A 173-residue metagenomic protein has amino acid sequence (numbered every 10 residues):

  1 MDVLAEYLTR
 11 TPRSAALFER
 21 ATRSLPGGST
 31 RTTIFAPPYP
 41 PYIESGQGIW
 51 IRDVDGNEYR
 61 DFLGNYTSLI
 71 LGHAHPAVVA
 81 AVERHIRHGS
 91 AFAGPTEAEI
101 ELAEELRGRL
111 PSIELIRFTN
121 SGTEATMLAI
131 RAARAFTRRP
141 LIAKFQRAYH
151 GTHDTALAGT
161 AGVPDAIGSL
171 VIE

Functional and structural regions predicted by a protein language model:
M1-L115: N-terminal glycine-rich, Lys/His-bearing helix-loop that initiates the first secondary-structure elements of many
E101-E173: PLP-dependent aspartate aminotransferase-fold enzymes
